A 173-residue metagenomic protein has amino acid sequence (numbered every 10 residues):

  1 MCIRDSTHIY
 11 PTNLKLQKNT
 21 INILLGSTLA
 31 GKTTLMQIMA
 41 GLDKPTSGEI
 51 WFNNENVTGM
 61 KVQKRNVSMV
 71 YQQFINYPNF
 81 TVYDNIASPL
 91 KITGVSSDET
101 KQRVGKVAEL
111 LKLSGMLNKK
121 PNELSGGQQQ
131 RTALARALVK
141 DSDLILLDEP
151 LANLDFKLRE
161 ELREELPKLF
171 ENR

Functional and structural regions predicted by a protein language model:
R4-Q17, G48: Conserved beta-strand
I23, T58-K61, V67-I75: ABC nucleotide-binding domain signature
L25-S27: The feature captures the beta-strand-to-loop junction immediately N-terminal to the Walker
T33-M36, T132: ABC ATPase nucleotide-binding domain helices that frame the ATP-binding cleft
A40: Helix-to-loop junction immediately C-terminal to a conserved catalytic motif
D43-K44, K91: A position-specific signal in ABC ATPase nucleotide-binding domains
G48-N56: Conserved ABC transporter NBD signature motif
N66, T81-R173: ABC ATPase nucleotide-binding domains
